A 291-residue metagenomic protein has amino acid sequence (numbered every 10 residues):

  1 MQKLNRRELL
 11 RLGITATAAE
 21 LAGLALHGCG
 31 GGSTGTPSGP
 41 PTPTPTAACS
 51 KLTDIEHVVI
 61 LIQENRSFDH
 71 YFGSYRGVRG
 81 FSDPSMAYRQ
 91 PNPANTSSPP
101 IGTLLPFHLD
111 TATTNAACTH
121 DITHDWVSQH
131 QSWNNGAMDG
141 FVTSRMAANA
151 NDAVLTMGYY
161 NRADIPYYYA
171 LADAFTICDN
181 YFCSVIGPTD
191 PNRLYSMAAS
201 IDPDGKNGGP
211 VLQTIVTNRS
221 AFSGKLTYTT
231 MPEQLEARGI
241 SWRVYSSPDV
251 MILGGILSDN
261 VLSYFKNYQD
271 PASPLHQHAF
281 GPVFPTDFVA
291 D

Functional and structural regions predicted by a protein language model:
Q2: Flexible coil/turn residues that form the inter-helical turn or adjacent wing/linker of helix-turn-helix
R11-A25, G30-D291: N-terminal pro-sequences and low-complexity stem/linker regions of secreted or lumenal proteins
